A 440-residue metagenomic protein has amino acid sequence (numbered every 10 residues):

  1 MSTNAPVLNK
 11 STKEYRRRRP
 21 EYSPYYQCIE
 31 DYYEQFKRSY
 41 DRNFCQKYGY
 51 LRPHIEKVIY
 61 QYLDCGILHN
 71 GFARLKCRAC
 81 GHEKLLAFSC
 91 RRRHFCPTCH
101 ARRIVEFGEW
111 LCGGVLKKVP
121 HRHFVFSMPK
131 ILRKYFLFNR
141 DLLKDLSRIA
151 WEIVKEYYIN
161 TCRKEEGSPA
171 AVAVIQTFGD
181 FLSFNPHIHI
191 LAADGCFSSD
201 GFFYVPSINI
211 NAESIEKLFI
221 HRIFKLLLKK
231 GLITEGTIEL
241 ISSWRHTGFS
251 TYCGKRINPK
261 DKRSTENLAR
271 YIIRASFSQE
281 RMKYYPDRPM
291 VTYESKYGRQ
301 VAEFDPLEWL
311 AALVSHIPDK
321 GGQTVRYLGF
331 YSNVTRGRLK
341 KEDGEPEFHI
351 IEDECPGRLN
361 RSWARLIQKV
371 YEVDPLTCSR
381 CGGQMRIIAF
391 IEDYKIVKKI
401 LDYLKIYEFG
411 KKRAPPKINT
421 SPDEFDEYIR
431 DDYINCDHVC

Functional and structural regions predicted by a protein language model:
M1-C440: Beta->alpha loop/short-helix hinge microenvironment recognizer with preference for catalytic Tyr/His contexts
